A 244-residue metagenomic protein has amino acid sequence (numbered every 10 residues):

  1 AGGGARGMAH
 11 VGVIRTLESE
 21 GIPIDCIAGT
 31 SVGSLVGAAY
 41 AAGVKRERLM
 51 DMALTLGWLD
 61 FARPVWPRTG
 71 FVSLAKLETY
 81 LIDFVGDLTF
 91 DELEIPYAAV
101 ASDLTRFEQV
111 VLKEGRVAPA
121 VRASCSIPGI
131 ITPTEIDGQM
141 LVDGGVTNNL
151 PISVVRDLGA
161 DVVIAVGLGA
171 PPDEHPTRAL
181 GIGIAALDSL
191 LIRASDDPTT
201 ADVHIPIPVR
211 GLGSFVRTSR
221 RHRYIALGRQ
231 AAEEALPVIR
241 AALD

Functional and structural regions predicted by a protein language model:
A1-T30, A38-D244: Patatin-like phospholipase
